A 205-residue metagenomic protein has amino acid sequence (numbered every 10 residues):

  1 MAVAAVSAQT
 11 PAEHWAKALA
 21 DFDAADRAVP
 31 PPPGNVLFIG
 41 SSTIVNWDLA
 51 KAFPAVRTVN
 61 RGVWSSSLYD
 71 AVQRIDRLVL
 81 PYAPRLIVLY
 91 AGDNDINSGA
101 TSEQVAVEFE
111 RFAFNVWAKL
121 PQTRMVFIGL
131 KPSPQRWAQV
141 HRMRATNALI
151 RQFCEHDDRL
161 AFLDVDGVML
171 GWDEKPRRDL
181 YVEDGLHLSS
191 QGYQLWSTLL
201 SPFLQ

Functional and structural regions predicted by a protein language model:
A4-R85: Serine-esterase "nucleophile elbow" of acetyl-processing enzymes
K51-F53, Q73-Q205: Alpha-helical cap/lid subdomain in secreted, periplasmic, or secretory-pathway luminal O-acyl-processing enzymes
